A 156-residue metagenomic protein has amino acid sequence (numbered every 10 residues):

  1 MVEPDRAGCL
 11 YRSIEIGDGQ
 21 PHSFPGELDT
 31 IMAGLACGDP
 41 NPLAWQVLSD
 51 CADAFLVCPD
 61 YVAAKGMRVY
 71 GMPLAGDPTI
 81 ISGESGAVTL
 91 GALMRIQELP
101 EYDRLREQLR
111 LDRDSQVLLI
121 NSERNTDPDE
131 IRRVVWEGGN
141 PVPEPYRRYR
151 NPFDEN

Functional and structural regions predicted by a protein language model:
M1-D50, P100, R104-D154: Glycine-rich phosphate/pyrophosphate-binding loop at beta-loop-alpha junctions
P40-L109: Active-site-adjacent helical/loop segments in soluble small-molecule enzymes
